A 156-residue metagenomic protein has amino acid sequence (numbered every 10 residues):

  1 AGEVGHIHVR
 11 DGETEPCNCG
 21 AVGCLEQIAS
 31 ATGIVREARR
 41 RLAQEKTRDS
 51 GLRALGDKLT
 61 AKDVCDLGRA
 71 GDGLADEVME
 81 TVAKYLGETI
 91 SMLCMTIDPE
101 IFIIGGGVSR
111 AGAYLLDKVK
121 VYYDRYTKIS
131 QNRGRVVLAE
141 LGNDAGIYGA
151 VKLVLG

Functional and structural regions predicted by a protein language model:
A1-G5: Structural signature of FAD isoalloxazine-binding scaffolds in flavoprotein oxidoreductases
H8-P16, A21-G156: ATP-binding/phosphotransfer module of carbohydrate and carboxylate kinases, centering on a glycine-rich
